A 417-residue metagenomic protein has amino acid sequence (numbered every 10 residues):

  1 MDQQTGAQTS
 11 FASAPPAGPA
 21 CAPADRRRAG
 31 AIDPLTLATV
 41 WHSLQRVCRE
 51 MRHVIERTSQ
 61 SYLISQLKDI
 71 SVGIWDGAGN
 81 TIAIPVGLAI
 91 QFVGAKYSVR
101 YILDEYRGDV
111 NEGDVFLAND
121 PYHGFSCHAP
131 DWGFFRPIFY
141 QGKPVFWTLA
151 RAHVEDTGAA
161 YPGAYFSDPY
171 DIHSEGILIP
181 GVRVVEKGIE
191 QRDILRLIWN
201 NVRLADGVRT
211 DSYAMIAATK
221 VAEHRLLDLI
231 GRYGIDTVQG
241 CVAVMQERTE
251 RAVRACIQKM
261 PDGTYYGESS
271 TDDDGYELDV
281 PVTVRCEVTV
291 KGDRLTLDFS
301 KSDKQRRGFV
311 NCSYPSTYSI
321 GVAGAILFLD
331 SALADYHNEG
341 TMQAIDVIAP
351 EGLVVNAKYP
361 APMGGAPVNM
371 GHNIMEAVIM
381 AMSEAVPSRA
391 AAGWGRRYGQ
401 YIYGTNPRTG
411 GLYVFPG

Functional and structural regions predicted by a protein language model:
G6-F11, P16-E112, L117-G417: Glycine/proline-enriched, intrinsically flexible loops and inter-domain linkers
